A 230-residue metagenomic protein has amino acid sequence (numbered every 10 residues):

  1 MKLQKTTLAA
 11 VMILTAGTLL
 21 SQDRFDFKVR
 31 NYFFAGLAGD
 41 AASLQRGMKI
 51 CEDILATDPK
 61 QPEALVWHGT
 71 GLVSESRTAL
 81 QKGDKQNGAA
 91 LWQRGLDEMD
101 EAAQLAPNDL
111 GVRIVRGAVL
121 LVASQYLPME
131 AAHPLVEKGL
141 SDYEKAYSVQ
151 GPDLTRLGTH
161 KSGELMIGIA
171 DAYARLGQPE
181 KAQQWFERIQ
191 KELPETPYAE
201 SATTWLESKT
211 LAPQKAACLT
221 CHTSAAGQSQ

Functional and structural regions predicted by a protein language model:
M1-L8: Bacterial N-terminal signal peptides that target proteins for export
L19-S21: Boundary at the C-terminal end of the N-terminal hydrophobic targeting segment
F27-K49, T70-N108, A118-P152, K161-G163: Short coil/linker segments at helix-helix boundaries
P59, A64-V66, P107, V112-I114 (+2 more regions): Residue signature of alpha-solenoid helical repeat architecture, marking inter-repeat boundaries and helix-start
A118-V119, R156-A174, P197-K215: TPR/TPR-like alpha-solenoid helical repeat scaffolds
Q214-A226: The canonical Cys-X-X-Cys-His
